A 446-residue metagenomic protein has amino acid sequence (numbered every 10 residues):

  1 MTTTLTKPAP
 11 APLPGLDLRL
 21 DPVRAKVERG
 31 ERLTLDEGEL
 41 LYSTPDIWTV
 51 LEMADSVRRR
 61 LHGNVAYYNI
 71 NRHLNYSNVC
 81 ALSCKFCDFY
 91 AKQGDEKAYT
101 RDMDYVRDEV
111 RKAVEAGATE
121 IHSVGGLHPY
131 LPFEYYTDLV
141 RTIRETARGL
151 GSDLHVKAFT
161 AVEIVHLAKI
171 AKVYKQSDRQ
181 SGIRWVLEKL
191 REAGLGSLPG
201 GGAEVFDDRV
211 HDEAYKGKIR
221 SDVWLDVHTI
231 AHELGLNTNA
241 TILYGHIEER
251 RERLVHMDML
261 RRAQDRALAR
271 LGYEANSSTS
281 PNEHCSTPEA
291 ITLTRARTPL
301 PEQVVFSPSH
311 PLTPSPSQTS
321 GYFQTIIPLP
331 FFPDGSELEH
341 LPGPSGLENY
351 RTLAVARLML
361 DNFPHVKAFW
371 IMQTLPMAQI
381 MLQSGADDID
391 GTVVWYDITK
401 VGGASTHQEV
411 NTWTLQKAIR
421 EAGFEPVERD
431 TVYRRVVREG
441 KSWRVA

Functional and structural regions predicted by a protein language model:
M1-W48, L61, V114, M257-R261 (+3 more regions): Auxiliary Fe-S-binding modules of radical SAM enzymes
G30, A54, C84, S123 (+5 more regions): Conserved, mostly hydrophobic/aromatic
T49-Q93, A98-V124, L198: N-terminal pre-triad scaffold of radical SAM enzymes
S56, D108, K112, Y135-E145 (+6 more regions): Alpha-helical scaffolding segments of alpha/beta enzyme cores, especially the outer helices of TIM-barrel or partial
A66, I70, C80-A81, C87-G94 (+4 more regions): Mobile, glycine- and charge-enriched loop segments and immediately flanking short secondary-structure elements within
N71, A118-H228, H232-A240, H246-E248 (+2 more regions): Conserved SAM/AdoMet-binding glycine-rich loop
D104-Y105, F133-Y136, K169-I170, E204 (+5 more regions): Short secondary-structure transition/capping segments
V173-K175, G182-V186, I247-R261, Q373-S384: Catalytic cores of alpha/beta
